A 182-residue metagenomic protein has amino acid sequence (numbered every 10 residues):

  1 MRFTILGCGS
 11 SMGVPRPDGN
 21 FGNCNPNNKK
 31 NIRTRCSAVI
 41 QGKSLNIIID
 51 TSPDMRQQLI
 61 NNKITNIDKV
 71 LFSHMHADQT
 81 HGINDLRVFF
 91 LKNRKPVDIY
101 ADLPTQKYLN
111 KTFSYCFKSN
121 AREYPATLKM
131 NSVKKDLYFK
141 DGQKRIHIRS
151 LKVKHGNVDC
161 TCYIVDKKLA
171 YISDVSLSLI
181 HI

Functional and structural regions predicted by a protein language model:
M1-I49, P53-N62, K129-S178: Core dinuclear metal-dependent hydrolase active-site scaffold
M1-V14, M75-D78, L103-K111: Conserved long hydrophobic alpha-helices within structured protein cores
D18-N20, N62-I64, N84-V88, F113-Y115 (+1 more regions): Short, glycine/charged-enriched secondary-structure capping and boundary segments
G19, H81, P125: Residue-level signal for pocket-adjacent positions within structured domains
Q41-G42, I47, R87-R94, N110-K118 (+2 more regions): Noncatalytic linker/hinge segments flanking ATPase motor cores
S44-A101: Active-site metal-binding motif and surrounding structural segment of the metallo-beta-lactamase
N93-V97, T105-M130: Active-site neighborhood of divalent metal-dependent phosphoester bond hydrolases
I180-I182: Conserved small/polar residues in nucleotide/adenosyl-binding loops
